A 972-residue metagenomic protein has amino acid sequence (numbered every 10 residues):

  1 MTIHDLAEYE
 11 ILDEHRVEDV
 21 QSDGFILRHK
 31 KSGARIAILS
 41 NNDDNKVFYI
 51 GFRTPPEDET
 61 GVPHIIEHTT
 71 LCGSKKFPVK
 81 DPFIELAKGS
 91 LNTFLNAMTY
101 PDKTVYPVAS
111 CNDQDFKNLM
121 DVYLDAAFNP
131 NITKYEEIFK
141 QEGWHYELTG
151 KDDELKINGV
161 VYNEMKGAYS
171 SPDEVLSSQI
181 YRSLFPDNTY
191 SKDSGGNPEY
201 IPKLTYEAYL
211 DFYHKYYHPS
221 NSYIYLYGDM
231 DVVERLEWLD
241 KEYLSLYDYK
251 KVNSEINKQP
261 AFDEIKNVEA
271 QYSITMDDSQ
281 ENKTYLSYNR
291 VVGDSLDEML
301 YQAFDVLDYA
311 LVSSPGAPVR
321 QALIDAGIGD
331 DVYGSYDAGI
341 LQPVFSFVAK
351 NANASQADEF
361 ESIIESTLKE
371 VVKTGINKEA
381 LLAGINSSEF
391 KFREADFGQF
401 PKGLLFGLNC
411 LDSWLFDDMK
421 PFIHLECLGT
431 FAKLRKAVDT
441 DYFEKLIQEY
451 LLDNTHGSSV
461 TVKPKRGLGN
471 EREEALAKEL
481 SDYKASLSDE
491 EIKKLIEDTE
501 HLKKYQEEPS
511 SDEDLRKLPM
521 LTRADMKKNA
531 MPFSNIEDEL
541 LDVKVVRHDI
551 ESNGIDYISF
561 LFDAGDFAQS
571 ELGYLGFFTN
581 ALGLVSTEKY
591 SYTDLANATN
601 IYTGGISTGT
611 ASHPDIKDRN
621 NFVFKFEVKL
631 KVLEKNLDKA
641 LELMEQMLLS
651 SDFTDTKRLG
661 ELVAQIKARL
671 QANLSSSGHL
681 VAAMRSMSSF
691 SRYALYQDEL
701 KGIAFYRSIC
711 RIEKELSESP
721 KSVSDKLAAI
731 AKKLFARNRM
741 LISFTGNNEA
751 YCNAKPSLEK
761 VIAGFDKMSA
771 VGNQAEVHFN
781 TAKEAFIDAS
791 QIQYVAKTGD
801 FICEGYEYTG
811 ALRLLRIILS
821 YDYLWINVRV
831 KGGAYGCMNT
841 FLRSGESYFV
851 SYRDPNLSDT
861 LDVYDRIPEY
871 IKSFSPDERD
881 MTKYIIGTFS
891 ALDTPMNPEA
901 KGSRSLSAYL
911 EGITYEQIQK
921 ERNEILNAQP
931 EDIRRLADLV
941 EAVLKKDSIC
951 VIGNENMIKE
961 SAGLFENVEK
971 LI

Functional and structural regions predicted by a protein language model:
M1-V47: Non-catalytic terminal extensions that flank enzyme cores
S40-N42, Y49, Y162, K166-S171 (+10 more regions): His/Glu-based metal-binding/catalytic segments typifying zinc-dependent metallopeptidases
N45-P55, D81-N129, E136-E147, E174-E199 (+11 more regions): M16 family metallopeptidases and their MPP-like homologs
V62, I66-T70, F578: Active-site His/Glu-centered metal-binding helix of metallohydrolases
C72-G73, G196, Y200-S222: A conserved hydrophobic secondary-structure block that centers on an alpha-helix together with its immediately flanking
F94, L210-H214, S273-M276, V319 (+11 more regions): Generic recognition of flexible, low-complexity loop/linker segments
N158, L210-E242, V723-L758: Non-catalytic, conformational "gating/processing" segments within enzyme and secreted inhibitor domains
A432, K445-F533, Q671, L680 (+5 more regions): Long, compositionally biased intrinsically disordered regions
